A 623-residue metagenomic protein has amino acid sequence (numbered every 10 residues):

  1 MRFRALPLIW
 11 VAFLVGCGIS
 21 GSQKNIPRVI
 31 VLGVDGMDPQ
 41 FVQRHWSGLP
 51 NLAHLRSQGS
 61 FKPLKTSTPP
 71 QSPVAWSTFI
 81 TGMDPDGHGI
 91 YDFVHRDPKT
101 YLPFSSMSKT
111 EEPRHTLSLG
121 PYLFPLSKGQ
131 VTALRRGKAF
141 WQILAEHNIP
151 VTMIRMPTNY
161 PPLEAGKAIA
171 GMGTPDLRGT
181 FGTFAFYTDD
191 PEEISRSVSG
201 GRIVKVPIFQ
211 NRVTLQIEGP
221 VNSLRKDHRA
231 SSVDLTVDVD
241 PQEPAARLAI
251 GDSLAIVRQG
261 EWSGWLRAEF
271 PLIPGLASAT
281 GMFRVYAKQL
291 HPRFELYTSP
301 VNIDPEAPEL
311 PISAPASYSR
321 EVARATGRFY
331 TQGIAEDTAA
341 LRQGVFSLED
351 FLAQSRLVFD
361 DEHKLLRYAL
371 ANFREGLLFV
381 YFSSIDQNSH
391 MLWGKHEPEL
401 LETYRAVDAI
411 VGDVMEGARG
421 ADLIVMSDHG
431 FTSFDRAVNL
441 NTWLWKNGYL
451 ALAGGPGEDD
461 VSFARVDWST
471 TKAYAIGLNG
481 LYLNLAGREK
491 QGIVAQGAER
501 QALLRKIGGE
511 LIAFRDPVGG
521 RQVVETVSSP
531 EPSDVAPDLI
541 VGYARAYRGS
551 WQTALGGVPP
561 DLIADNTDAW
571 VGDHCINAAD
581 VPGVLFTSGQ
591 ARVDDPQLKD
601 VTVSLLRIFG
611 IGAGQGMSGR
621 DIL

Functional and structural regions predicted by a protein language model:
M1-P7: Bacterial N-terminal signal peptides that target proteins for export
V15-G16: C-terminal motif of bacterial Sec signal peptides marking the signal peptidase cleavage site
Q40-I90, V94, T152-I154, A451: Short, structured active-site-proximal loop/turn typified by the sulfatase FGly-forming signature C/S-X-P-X-R
N51, R405-L444, Y449, G520-S533 (+3 more regions): Metal-dependent active-site segment of extracytoplasmic phospho-/sulfohydrolases and closely related
K62-M83, I154-L163, Y381-I385, D422 (+2 more regions): Short, solvent-exposed turn/loop segments enriched in Gly/Ser/Thr/Pro and often Arg
M83-G394, K472-G520, S550: His/Asp/Glu-rich, glycine-adjacent segments that coordinate divalent cations and/or stabilize oxyanion chemistry on
P162-A165, S433, A495, E499-K506 (+3 more regions): Polar, surface-exposed loop/tail segments that function as active-site lids or cofactor/substrate-recognition elements
L444-G497, T567-F609: Substrate-binding rim/cap in mid-to-C-terminal beta-strand-loop elements of soluble/periplasmic
